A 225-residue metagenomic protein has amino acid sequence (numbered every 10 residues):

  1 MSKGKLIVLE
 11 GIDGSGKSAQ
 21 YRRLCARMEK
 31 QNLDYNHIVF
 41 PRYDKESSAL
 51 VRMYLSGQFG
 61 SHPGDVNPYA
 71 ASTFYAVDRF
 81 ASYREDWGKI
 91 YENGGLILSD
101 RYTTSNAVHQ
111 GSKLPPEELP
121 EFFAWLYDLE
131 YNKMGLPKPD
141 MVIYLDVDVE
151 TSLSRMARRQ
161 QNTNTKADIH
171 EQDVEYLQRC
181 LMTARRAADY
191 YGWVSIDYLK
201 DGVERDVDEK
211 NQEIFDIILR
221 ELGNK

Functional and structural regions predicted by a protein language model:
S2-L6: Pre-Walker A (Motif I) flank of P-loop NTPase domains
L9: Hydrophobic anchor at the beta1->P-loop junction of P-loop NTPases
I12: P-loop (Walker A) phosphate-binding loop of NTP-binding proteins
K17: Conserved lysine of the Walker
Q20: Hydrophobic positions on the alpha1 helix immediately C-terminal to the Walker A/P-loop
C25, E150-K225: NTP-dependent small-molecule kinase module
Q31-D128, N132-M134: ATP-dependent small-molecule kinase phosphotransfer cores that center on conserved nucleotide phosphate-binding segments
T104-M182: A glycine- and Lys/Arg-enriched "phosphate-lid" helix/loop adjacent to the NTP-binding pocket of small-molecule kinases
